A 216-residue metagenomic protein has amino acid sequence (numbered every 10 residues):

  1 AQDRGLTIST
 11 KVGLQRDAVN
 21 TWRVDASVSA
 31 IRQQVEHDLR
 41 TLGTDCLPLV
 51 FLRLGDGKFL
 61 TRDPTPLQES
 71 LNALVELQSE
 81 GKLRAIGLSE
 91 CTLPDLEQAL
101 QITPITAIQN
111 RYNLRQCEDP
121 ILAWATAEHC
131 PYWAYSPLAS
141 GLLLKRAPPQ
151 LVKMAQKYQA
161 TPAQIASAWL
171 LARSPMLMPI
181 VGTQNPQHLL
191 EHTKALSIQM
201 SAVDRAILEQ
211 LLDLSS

Functional and structural regions predicted by a protein language model:
A1-T7, L39-G43, L100-Q101, A123-E128: Acidic (Asp/Glu)-rich catalytic clusters
R4-A18, L52: A short, structured active-site edge motif that brings together acidic residues
G5-L6, L47, L83, I105: Local beta-strand N-terminus motif with an aromatic residue
S9-K11, L49-V50, W133-P137: Non-cysteine beta-strand/loop elements that form the S-adenosyl-L-methionine
A18-S29, K58-D63: Active-site mouth loops of central-metabolism enzymes
S27-T41, T92-L96: Short, acidic/polar
L39-L60: Active-site groove signature of glycoside hydrolases
G55-S216: Beta/alpha (TIM)-barrel catalytic core signal, keyed to glycine-rich beta->alpha loops juxtaposed to Asp/Glu that bind
